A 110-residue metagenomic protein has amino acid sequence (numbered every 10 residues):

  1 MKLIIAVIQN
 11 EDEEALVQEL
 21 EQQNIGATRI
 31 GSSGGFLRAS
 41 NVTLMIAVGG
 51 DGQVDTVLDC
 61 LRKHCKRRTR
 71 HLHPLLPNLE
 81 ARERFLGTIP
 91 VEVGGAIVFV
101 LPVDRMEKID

Functional and structural regions predicted by a protein language model:
M1-D110: Positively charged, small/polar-rich N-terminal and surface patches that mediate targeting and assembly and bind
